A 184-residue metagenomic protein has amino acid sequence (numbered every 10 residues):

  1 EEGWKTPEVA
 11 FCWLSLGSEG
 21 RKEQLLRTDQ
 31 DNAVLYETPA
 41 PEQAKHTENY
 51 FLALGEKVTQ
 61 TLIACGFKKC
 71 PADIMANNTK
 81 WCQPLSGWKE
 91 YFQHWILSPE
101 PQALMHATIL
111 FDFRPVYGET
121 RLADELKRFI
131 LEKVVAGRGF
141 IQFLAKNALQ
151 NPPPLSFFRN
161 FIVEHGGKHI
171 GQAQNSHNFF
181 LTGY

Functional and structural regions predicted by a protein language model:
E1-Y184: A nucleotide- and high-energy phosphate-metabolite-utilizing enzyme signature
